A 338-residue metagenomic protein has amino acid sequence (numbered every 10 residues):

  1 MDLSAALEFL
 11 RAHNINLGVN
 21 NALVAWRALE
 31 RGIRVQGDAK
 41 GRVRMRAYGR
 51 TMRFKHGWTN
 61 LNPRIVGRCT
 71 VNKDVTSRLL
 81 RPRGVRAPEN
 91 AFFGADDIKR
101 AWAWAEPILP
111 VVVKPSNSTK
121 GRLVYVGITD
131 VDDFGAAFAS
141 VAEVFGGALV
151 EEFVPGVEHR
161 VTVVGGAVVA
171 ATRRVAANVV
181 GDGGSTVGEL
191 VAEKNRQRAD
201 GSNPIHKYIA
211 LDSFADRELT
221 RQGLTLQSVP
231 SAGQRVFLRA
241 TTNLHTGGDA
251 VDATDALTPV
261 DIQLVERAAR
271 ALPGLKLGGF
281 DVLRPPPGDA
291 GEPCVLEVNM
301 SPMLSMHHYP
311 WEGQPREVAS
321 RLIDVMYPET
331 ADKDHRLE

Functional and structural regions predicted by a protein language model:
M1-V71, V75-R78: ATP-binding N-terminal substructure of ATP-dependent carboxylate-amine bond-forming enzymes
L3-A5, T241-G247, E297-P302: Short acidic (Asp/Glu) and glycine-rich catalytic loops that position anionic groups and cofactors
R27, R31, R83, W104 (+1 more regions): Generic non-transmembrane alpha-helical segments
G32-R34, R160, D281: Short, surface-exposed charged micro-motifs
R44-F54, R160-A170, G288-M306: A short beta-strand motif that forms the metal-chelation/ATP-contact edge of phosphoryl-transfer active sites
M52-H56, L61-I209, P259-I262: Active-site nucleotide/adenylate-binding loops and adjacent lid/helix of ATP-dependent enzymes
E193-G288: A long amphipathic alpha-helix within ATP-dependent nucleotide-binding catalytic cores
D249-Q263, R270-L277, R284-E338: C-terminal active-site "lid" helix and adjoining low-complexity regulatory extension at the edge of ATP-using catalytic
